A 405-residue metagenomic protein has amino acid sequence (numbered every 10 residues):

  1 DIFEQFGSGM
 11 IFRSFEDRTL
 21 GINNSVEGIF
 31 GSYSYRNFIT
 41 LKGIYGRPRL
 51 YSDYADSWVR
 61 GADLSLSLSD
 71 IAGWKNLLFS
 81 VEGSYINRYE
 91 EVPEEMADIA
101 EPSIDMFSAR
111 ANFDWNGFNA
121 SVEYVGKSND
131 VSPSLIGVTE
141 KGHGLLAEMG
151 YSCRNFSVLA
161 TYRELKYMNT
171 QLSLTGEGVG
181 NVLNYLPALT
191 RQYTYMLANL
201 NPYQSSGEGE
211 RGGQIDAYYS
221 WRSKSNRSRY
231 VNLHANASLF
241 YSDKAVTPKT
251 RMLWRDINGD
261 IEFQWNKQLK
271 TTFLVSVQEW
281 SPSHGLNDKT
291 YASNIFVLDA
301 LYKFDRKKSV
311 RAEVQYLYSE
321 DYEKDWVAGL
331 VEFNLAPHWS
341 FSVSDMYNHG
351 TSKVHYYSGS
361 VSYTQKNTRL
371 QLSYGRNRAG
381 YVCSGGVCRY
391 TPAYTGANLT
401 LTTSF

Functional and structural regions predicted by a protein language model:
D1-G9, F15-E16: Acidic, small-polar-rich N-terminal luminal/periplasmic segments of exported/outer-membrane proteins
F12, E16-V327, V331, P337-K353 (+2 more regions): Signature for the C-terminal beta-barrel architecture of outer-membrane proteins
Y356-V361, K366-A379: C-terminal structured domain segments
